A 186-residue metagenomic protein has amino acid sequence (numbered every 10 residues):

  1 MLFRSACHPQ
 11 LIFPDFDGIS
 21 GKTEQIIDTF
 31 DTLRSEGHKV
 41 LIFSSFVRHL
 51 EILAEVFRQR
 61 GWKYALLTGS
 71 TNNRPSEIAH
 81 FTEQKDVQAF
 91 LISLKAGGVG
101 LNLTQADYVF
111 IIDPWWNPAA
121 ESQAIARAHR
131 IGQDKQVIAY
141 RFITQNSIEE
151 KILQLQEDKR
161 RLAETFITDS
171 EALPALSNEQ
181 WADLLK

Functional and structural regions predicted by a protein language model:
M1-L101, E171-A172, S177-K186: Conserved Helicase C-terminal RecA-like lobe
G69, Q88-L176: SF2 helicase/translocase ATPase core recognition
